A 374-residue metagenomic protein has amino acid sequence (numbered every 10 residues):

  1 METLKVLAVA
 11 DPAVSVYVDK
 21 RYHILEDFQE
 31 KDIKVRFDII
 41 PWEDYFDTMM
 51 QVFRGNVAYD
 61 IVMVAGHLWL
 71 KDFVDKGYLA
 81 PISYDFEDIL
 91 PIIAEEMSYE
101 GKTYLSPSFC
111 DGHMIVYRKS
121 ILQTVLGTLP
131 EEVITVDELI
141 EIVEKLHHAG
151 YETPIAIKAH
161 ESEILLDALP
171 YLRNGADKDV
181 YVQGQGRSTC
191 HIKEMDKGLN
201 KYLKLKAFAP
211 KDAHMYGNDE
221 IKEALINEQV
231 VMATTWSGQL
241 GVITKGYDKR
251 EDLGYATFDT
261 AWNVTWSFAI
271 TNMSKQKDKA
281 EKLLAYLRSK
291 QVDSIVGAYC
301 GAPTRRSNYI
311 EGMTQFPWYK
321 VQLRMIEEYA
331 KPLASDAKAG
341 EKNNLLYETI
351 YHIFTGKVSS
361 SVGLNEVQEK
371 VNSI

Functional and structural regions predicted by a protein language model:
M1-W69, D278, V362, E369-I374: Conserved N-terminal structural module of periplasmic/extracytoplasmic solute-binding proteins
V9, G297-H352: Long, aromatic- and glycine/proline-rich binding clefts that accommodate carbohydrate-like moieties
V9, N200-K275: Extracytoplasmic/periplasmic substrate-binding proteins
A65-G112, D252-Y255: Hinge/lid segment of periplasmic solute-binding proteins
S83-I89, I157-A159, A176-K197, K245-A261: Short, solvent-exposed loop/beta-turn-alpha elements that line the ligand-binding surface or hinge of extracytoplasmic
E138-R187: Extracytoplasmic/periplasmic solute-binding protein
I142-L146, G184-M215: Glycine-centered hinge/linker elements that transmit conformational signals in sensory and ligand-binding systems
V230, W266-A302: Bilobed periplasmic-binding protein/Venus flytrap-like ligand-binding cleft at the lobe interface of extracytoplasmic
